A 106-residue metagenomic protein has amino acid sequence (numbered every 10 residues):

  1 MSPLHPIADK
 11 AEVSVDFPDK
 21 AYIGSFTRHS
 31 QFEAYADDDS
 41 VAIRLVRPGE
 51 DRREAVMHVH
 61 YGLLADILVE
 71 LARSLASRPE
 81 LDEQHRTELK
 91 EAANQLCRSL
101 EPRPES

Functional and structural regions predicted by a protein language model:
M1-S106: Positively charged, low-complexity terminal tracts and the immediately adjacent first secondary-structure elements
